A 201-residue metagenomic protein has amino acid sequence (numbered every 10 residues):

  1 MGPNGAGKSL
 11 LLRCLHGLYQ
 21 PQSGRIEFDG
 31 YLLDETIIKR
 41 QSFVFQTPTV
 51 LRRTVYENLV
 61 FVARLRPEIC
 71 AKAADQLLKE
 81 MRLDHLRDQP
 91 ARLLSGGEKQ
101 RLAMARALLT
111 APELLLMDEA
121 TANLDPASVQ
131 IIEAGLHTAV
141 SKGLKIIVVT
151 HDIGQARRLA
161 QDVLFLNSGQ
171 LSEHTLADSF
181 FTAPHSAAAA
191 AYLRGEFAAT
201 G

Functional and structural regions predicted by a protein language model:
H16: Helix-to-loop junction immediately C-terminal to a conserved catalytic motif
A71-L86: Conserved ABC ATPase "signature" region
P90-L94, E98: Conserved ABC ATPase signature
L115-D118: Catalytic Walker B motif of ABC-type/P-loop ATPase nucleotide-binding domains
P126-S128: Helix N-cap at the start of a conserved alpha-helix in ABC-type nucleotide-binding domains
T150-H151: H-loop/switch region of ABC-family ATPase nucleotide-binding domains
A156-R158: A short, surface-exposed alpha-helical micro-motif characterized by mixed small hydrophobic and charged/polar residues
